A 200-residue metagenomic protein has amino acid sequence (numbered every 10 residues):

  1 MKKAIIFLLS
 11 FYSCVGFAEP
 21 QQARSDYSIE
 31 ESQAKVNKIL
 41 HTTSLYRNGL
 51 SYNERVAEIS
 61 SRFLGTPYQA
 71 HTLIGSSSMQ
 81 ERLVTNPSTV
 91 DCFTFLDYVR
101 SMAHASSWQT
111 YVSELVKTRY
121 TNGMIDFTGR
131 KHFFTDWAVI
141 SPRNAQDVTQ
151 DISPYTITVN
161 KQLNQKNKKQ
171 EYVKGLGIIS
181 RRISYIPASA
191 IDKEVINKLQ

Functional and structural regions predicted by a protein language model:
A4-Y12: Sec-dependent N-terminal signal peptides
Y12, S51, R100-A103: Functionally constrained cores in energy, signaling, and assembly domains
S13-A18: N-terminal signal peptide c-region/cleavage motif recognized by signal peptidases
Q21-T94: Cationic-aromatic interfacial patches
F63-Q200: Acidic/His-rich structured neighborhood in mature extracellular/periplasmic domains
